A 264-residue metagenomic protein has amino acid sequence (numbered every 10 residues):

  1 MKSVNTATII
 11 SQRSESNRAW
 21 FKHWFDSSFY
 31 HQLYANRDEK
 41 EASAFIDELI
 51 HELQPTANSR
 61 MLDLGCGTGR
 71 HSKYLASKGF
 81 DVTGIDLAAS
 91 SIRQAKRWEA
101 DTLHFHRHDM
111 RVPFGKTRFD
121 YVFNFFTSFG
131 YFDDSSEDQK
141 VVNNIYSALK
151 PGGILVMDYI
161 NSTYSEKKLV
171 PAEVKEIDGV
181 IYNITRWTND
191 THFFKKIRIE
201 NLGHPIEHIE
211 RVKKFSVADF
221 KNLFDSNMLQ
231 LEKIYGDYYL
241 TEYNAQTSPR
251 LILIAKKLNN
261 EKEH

Functional and structural regions predicted by a protein language model:
K2-T56: Conserved class I S-adenosyl-L-methionine
N58-G65: Conserved class I S-adenosyl-L-methionine
R70-V112: Class I SAM-dependent methyltransferase SAM/SAH-binding core
V112-V122: A short acidic, Gly/Pro-enriched loop at the edge of an enzyme's catalytic core that lines a small-molecule cofactor
D120-S136: A short SAM/SAH-binding and catalytic strip from SAM-dependent methyltransferases
Q139-P151: A short glycine-rich, Lys/Arg-flanked "PGG" loop and its adjoining helix->strand segment in the class I
V156-L223: SAM-dependent methyltransferase
D219, L223-H264: C-terminal lobe and adjacent flexible extensions of AdoMet/dcAdoMet transferase-like proteins
